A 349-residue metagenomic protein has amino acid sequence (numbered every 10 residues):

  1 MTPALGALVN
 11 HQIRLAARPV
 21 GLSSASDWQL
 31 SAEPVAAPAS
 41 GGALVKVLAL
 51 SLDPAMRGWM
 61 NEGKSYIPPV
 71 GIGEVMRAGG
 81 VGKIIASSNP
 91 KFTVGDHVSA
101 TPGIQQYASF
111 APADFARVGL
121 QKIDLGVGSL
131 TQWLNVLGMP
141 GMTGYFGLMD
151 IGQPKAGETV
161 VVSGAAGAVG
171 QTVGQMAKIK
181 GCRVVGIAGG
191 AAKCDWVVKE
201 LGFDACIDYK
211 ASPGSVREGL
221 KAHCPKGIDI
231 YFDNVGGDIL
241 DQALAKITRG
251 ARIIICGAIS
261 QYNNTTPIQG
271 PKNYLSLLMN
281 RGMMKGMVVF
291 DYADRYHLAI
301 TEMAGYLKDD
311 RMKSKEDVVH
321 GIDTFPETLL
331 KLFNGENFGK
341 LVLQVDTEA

Functional and structural regions predicted by a protein language model:
P3-L8, F290-A349: C-terminal hydrophobic helical "lid"/dimerization subdomain of Rossmann-like NAD(P)H-dependent oxidoreductases
P34-L52, M60-I104: Glycine-rich beta-strand-centered segment in the early N-terminal region that forms part of a ligand/cofactor-binding
M76-K83, P90-G164, R311: NAD(P)H dinucleotide-binding glycine-rich loop of Rossmann-like/cofactor-binding domains, especially the beta1-alpha1
P140-T143, A168-V169, D238-I239: Hydrophobic/small residue at the entry helix of a nucleotide-binding pocket
G164-A165, V235: NAD(P)H cofactor-binding loop motif with strongest signal on the N-terminal glycine-rich segment
A166, G170, G174: N-terminal Rossmann NAD(P)H-binding glycine-rich loop of SDR-like oxidoreductase domains
K178-Q242, F290: Adenosine-nucleotide cofactor-binding segment
D238-M312, D346-A349: Glycine-rich phosphate-binding loop and adjacent beta-alpha segment of Rossmann(oid) nucleotide-cofactor-binding
